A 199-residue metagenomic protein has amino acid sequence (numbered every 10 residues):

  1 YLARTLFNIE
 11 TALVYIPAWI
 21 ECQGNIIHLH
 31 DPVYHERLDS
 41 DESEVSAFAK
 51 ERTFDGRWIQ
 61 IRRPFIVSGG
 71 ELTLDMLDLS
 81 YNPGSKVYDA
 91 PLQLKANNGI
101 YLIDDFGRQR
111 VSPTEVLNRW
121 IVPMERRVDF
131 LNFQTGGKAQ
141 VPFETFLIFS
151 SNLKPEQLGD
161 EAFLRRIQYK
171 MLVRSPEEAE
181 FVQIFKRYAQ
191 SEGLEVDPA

Functional and structural regions predicted by a protein language model:
Y1-I148: Conserved ASCE/P-loop NTPase catalytic core
R4, V14-Y15, R110-V111, P155-D160 (+1 more regions): Switch/connector loops and helix/strand junctions flanking conserved nucleotide-binding motifs in nucleotide-processing
N97-Y101, A162-I167, E180-F185, A199: Short acidic (Asp/Glu) and glycine-rich catalytic loops that position anionic groups and cofactors
R108-V111, G137-K138, K170-P176, E192: Short, contiguous acidic/charged loop-to-helix segments that flank catalytic cores in large enzymes
S112, A139, G159, V196-D197: Short, surface-exposed helix-loop/turn micro-motifs enriched in polar/charged residues
R119, G159-S175: A short helix-turn-beta junction within AAA+ P-loop NTPase domains corresponding to the substrate/partner-engaging
N152: Conserved H-loop
E156, V173-A199: Conserved C-terminal "switch" segment of AAA+ ATPases
